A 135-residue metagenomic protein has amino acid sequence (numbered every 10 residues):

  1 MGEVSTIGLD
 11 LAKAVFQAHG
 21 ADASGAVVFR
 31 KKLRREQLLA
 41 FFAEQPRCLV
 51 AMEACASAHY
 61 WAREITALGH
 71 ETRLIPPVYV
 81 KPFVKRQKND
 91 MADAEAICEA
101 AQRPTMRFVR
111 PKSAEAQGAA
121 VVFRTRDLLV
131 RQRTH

Functional and structural regions predicted by a protein language model:
M1-H135: Phosphate- and other anionic-substrate recognition elements at nucleic-acid/protein interfaces
